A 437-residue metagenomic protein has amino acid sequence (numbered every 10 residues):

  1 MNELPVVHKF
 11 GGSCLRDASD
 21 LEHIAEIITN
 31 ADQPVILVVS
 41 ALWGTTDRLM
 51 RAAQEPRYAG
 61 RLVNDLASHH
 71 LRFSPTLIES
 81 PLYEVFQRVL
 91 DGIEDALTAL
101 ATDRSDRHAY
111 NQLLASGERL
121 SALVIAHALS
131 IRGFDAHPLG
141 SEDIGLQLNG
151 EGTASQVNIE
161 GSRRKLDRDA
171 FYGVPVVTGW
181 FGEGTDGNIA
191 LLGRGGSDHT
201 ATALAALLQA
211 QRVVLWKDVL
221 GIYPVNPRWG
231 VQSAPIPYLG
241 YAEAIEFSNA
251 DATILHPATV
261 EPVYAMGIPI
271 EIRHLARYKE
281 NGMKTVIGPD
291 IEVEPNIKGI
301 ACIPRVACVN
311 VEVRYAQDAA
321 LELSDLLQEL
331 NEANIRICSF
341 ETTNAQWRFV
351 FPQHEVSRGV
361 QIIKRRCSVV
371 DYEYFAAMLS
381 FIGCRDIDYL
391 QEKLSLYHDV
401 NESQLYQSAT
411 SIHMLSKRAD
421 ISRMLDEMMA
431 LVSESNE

Functional and structural regions predicted by a protein language model:
M1-L255, V260, S408-K417: Nucleotide/pyrophosphate-binding catalytic subdomain
W43-G44, F181-G182, A276, Y315 (+1 more regions): Active-site-proximal loop/turn and secondary-structure-junction residues that shape catalytic pockets, frequently
I144-Q147, G221-I222, Y278-E280, Q346-W347 (+1 more regions): Short secondary-structure capping/turn micro-motifs that flank functional sites
Y241-Y315: A conserved active-site cap/scaffold subdomain adjacent to cofactor or substrate pockets
N281-E437: A conserved regulatory-domain signal marking ACT and ACT-like small-molecule sensing domains and adjacent regulatory
